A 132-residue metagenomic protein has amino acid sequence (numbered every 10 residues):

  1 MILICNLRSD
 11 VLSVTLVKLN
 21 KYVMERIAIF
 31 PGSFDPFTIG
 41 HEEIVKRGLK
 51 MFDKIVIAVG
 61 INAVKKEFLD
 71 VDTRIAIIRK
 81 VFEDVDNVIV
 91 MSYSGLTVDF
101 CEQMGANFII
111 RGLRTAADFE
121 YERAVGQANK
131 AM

Functional and structural regions predicted by a protein language model:
T15-M132: Nucleotidyltransferase catalytic core that binds NTPs
